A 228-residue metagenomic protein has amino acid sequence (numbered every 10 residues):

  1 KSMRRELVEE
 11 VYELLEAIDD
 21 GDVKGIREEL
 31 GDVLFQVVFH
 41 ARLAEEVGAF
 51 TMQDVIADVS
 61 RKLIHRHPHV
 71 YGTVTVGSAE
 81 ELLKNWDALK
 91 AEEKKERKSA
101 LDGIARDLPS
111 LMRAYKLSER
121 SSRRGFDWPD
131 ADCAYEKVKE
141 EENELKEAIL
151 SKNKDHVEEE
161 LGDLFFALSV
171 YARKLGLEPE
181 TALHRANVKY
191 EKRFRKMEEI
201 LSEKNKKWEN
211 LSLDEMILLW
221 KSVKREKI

Functional and structural regions predicted by a protein language model:
K1-E29, F35-L161, F165-I228: Flexible "arm" and connector segments at domain edges
